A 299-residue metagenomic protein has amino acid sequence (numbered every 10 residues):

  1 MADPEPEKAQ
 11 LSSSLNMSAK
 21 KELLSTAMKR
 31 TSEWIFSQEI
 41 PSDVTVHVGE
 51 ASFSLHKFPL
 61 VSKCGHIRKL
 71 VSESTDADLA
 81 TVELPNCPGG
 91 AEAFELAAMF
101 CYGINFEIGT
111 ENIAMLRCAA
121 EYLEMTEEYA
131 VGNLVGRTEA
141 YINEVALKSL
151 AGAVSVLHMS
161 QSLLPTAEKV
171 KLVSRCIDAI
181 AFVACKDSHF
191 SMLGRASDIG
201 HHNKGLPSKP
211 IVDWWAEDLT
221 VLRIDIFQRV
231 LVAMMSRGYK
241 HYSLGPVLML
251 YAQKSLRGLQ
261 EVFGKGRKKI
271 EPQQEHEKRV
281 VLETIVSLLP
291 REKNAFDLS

Functional and structural regions predicted by a protein language model:
M1-L55, E92, M99-T110, G152-S236: N-terminal BTB/POZ boundary and linker segment
P41-F53, P59-E128, N143, L206-G245 (+1 more regions): Canonical BTB/POZ domain core
A114-C118, G136-E139, S155: Short, conserved phosphate-binding/catalytic loop or strand-edge motifs used in phosphoryl-/nucleotidyl-transfer
L123, T138, V145, L157 (+1 more regions): Alpha-helical bundle protein-protein interaction modules that mediate dimerization/oligomerization and scaffolding
Y129-N133: Classical protein tyrosine phosphatase
